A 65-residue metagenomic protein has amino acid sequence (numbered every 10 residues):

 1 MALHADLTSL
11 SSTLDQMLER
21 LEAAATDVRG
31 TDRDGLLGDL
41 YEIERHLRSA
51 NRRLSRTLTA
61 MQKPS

Functional and structural regions predicted by a protein language model:
M1-A2, M61-S65: Short intrinsically disordered terminal tails
M1-V28: N-terminal acidic leader/helix
D27-K63: Short, charge-rich amphipathic interface segments used for partner binding and complex assembly
